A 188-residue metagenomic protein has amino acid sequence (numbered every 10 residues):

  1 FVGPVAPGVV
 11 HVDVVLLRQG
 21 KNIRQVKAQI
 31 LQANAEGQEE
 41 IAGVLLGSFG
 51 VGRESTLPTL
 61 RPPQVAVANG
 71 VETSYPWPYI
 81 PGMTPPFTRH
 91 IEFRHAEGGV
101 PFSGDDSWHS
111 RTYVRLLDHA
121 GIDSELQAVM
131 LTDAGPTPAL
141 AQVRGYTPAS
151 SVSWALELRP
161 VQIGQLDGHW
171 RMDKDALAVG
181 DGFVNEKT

Functional and structural regions predicted by a protein language model:
F1-T188: Terminal targeting signals and extreme-terminal segments of soluble enzymes
